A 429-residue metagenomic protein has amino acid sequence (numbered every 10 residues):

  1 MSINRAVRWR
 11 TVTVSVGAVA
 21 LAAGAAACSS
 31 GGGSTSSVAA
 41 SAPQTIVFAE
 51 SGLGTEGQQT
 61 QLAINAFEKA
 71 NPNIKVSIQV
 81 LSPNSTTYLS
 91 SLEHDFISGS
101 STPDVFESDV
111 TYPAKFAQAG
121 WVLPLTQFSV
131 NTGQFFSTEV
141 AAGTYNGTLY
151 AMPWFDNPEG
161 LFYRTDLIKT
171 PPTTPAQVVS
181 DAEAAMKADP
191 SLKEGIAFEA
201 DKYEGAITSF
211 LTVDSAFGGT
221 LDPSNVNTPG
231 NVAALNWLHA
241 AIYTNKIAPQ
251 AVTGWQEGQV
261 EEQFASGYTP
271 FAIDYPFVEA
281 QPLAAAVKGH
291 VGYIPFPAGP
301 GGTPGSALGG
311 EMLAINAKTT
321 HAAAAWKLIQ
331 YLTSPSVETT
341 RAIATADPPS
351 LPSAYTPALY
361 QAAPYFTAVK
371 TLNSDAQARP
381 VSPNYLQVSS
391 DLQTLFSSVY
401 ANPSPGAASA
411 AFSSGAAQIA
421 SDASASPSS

Functional and structural regions predicted by a protein language model:
S2-Y112, P300, A324, Q418-S429: Conserved N-terminal structural module of periplasmic/extracytoplasmic solute-binding proteins
D104-E107, P270-Y275, G292: Paired acidic/hydrophobic, glycine-rich loop segments that form the ligand-binding mouth/hinge of periplasmic-binding
V110-P158, T170, Q177-V179, D189 (+4 more regions): Hinge/lid segment of periplasmic solute-binding proteins
P113-K115, D274-G289: A ligand-binding cleft/hinge motif common to bilobed small-molecule-binding domains
T126-F135, E194-A200, S215-N236, L283-A286 (+4 more regions): Short, solvent-exposed loop/beta-turn-alpha elements that line the ligand-binding surface or hinge of extracytoplasmic
A182, P223-T253: Glycine-centered hinge/linker elements that transmit conformational signals in sensory and ligand-binding systems
F277-Q281, G299, E311-Q387, A407: Mature extracytoplasmic/periplasmic domains
S374-S429: Conserved C-terminal helix/tail region of periplasmic/extracytoplasmic solute-binding proteins
